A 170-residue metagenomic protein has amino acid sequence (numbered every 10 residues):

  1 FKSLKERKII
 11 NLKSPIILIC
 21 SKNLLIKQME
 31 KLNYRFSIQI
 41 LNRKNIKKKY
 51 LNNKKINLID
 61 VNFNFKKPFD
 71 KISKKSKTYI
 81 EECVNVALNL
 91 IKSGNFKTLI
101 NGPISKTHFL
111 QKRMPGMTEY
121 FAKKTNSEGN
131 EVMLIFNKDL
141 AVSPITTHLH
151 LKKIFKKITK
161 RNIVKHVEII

Functional and structural regions predicted by a protein language model:
F1-I170: Anion-binding alpha/beta catalytic cores of soluble intermediary-metabolism enzymes, centered on
